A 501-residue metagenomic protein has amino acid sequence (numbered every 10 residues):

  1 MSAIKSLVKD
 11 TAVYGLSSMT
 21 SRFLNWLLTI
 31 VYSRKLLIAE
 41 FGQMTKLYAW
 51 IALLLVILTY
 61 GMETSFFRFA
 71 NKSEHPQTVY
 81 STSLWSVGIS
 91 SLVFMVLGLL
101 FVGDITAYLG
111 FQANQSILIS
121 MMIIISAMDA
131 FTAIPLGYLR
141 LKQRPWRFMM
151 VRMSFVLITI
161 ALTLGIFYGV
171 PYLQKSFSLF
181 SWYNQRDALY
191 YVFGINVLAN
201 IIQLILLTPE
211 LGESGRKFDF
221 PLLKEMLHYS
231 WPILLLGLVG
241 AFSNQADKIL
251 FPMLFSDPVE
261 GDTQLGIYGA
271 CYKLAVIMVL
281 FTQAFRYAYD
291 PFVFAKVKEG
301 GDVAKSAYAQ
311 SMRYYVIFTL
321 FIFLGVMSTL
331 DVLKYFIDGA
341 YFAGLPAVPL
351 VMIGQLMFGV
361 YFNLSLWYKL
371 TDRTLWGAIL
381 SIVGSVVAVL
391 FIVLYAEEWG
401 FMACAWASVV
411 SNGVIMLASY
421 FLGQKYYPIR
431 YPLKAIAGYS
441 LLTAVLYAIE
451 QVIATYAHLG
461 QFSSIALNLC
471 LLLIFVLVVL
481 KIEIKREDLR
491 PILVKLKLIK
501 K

Functional and structural regions predicted by a protein language model:
M1-A3, L7, L173-Y191, L204-N244 (+5 more regions): Interhelical loop/hinge segments that connect adjacent transmembrane helices in multipass membrane
M1-W26, T78-S81, L109, F220-L236 (+2 more regions): N-terminal membrane topogenesis motif
A3-E63, S90-V102, M122-S126, I160 (+4 more regions): Signature of the first transmembrane helix
D10-N25, Y191-L207, L211, F220-A295 (+3 more regions): Transmembrane helical elements of multi-pass membrane transporters/channels
T29, L58-E74, C271-R313, W367-L370: Helix-loop junctions and terminal segments of transmembrane helices in multi-pass membrane transport/translocation
G103-M122, D262, V326-L356, F362 (+1 more regions): Interfacial segments at transmembrane-helix termini and the short loops linking adjacent helices
S116, S120, M149-L211, L236 (+4 more regions): Hydrophobic alpha-helical transmembrane segments
A448-K501: Membrane-proximal transmembrane or re-entrant/amphipathic helices at the cytosolic face
